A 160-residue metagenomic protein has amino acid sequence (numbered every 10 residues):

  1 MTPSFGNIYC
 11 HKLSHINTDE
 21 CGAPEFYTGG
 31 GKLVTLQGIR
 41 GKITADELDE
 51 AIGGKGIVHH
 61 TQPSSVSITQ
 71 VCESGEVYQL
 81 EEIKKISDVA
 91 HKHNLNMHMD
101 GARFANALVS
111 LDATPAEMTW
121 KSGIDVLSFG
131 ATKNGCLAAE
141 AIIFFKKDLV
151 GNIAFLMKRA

Functional and structural regions predicted by a protein language model:
M1-A160: Conserved PLP-enzyme active-site core in the AAT-like
